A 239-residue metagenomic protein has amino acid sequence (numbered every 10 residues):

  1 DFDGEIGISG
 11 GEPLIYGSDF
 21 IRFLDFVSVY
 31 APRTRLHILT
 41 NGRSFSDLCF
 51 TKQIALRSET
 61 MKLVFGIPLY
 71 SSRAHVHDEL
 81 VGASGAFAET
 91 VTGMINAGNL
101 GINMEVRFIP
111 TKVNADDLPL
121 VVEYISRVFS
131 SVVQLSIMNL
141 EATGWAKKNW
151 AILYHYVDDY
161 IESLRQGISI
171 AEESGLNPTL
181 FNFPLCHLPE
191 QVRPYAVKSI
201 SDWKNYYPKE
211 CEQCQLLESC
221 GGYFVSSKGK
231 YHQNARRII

Functional and structural regions predicted by a protein language model:
D1-E12, Q233-I239: Short Fe-S-cluster ligation motifs
F2-I8, R35-H37, M61-G66, A88-W150 (+1 more regions): Conserved C-terminal portion of the radical SAM core fold that forms the substrate/S-adenosylmethionine-binding
G10, L69, N139, E218 (+1 more regions): Residues that line or immediately flank small-molecule/substrate-binding pockets and catalytic motifs
P13-S58, L69-A74, A83-E89, F108-V121: Canonical radical SAM enzyme core domain
I21-S28, F65, A115-V132, L188-N205: Short, electropositive alpha-helical surface patch
C49, H77, D117, K147-K148 (+1 more regions): Short, well-ordered secondary-structure micro-motifs
R73-L80, G144-W150: A short acidic, helix-capping loop that chelates divalent metal ions and anchors anionic groups
P189-I239: Flexible mid-to-C-terminal extensions adjoining Fe-S/redox cofactors in radical SAM and related proteins
